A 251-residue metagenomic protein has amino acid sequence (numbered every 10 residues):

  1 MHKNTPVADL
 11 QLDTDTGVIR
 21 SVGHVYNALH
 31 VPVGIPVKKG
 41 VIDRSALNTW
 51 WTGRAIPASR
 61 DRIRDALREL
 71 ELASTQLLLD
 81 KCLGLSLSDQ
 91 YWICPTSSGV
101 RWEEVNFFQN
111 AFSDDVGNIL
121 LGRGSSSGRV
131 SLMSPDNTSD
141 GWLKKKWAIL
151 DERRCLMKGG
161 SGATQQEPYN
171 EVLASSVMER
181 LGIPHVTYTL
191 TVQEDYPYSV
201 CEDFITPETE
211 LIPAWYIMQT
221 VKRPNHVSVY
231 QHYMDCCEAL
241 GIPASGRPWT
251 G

Functional and structural regions predicted by a protein language model:
M1-S131: Regulatory N- and C-terminal appendages and interdomain linkers associated with kinase/kinase-like NTP transferase
N4, Q166, E171, Y230-G251: Conserved kinase catalytic-core segment
C82, C94, C155, C201 (+1 more regions): Generic recognition of cysteine residues
E104-P224: Conserved ATP-binding subdomain of kinase catalytic cores across diverse folds
